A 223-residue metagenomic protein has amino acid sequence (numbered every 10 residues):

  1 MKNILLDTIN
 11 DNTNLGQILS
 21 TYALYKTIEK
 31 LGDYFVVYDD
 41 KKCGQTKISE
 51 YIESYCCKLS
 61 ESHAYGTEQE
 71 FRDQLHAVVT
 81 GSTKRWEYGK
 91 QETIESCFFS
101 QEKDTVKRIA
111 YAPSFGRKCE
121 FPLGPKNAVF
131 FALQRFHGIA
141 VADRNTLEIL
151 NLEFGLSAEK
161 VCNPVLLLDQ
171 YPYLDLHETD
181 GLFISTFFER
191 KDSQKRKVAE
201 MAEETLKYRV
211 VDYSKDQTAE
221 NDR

Functional and structural regions predicted by a protein language model:
M1-R223: Active-site anion-handling motifs in enzyme catalytic cores
